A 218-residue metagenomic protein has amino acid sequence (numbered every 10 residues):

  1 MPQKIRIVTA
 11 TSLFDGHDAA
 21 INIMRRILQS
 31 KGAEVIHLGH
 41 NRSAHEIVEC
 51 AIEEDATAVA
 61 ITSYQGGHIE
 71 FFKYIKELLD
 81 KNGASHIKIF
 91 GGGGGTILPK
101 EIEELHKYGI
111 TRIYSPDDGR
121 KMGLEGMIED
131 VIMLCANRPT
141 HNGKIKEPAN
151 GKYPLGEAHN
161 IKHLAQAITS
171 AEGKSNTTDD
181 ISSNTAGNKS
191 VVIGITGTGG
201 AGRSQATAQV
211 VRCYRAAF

Functional and structural regions predicted by a protein language model:
M1-I5: Non-catalytic signal-transmission and effector/linker regions of two-component phosphorelay proteins
V8-A10: Short hydrophobic segments within beta-strands
L13, A51, N184-G187, T196-G199 (+1 more regions): Replace "in large, NTP-powered and nucleic-acid-processing enzymes" with "in large, NTP-powered factors and other
F14, I21-G126: Cofactor-cradling patches in redox/metallo enzymes
L124-V192: Extreme N-terminal, non-catalytic leader segments that precede Walker-type/kinase nucleotide-binding cores
I193-V210: Glycine-rich phosphate-binding P-loop
R212-F218: Post-Walker A helix-loop "phosphate-sensing" segment adjacent to the P-loop in P-loop NTPases
